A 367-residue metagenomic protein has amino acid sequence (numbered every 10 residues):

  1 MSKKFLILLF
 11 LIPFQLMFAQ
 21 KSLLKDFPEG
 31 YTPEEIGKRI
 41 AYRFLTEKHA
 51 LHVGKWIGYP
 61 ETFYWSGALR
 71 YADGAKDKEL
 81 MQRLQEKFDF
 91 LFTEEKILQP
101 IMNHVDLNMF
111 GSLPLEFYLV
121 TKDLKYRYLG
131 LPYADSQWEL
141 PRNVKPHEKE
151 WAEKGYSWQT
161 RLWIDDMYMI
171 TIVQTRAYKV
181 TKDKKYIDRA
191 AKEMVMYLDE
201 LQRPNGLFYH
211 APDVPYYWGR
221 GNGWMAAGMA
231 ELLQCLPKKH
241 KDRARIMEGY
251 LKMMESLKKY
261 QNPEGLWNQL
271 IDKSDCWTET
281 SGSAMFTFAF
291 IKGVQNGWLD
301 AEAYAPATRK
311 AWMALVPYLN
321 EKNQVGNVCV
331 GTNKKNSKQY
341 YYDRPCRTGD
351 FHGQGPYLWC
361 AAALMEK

Functional and structural regions predicted by a protein language model:
M1-K21: Bacterial Sec-dependent N-terminal signal peptides
L8, G67-R70, S112, E116 (+6 more regions): Residue-level signal for well-ordered alpha-helical scaffold segments within enzymatic catalytic domains
K21-T62, L69-M81, F90, E94 (+6 more regions): CBM-like carbohydrate-recognition segments
L24, P28, K154-W158, T181 (+6 more regions): Short coil/turn segments at secondary-structure junctions
G54-A68, N103-Y118, W163-M167, T171-Q174 (+1 more regions): Aromatic-lined, polymer-binding surfaces characteristic of secreted/periplasmic polysaccharide-degrading enzymes
M81-E86, E94-A211, K322: Extended ligand-binding groove/face enriched in aromatic
I164-L270, C276-T287, L299-N333, S337: Extended ligand-binding clefts on enzyme/binding-domain cores
